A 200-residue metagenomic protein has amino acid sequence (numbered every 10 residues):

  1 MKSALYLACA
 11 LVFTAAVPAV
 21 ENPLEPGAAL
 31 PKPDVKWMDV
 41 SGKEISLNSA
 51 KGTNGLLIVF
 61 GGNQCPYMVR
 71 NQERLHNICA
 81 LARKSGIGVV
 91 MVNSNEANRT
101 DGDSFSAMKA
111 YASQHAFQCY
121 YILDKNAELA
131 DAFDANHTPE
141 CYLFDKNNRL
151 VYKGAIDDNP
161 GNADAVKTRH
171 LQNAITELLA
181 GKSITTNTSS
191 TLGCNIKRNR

Functional and structural regions predicted by a protein language model:
A4-T14: Sec-dependent N-terminal signal peptides
P18-N48: N-terminal "domain-start" segment that seeds a small globular fold
S46-V69, I175: Short active-site neighborhood of thiol/selenol oxidoreductases, capturing the structured segment around
T53-L56, K84-V89, A116-Y120, K146-N147: Loop/turn elements at helix/coil->beta-strand transitions in domains of secreted/extracellular proteins
G62-N71, C141, C194-R200: Short, thiol/selenol-centered motifs that function as redox-active sites or metal-ligating centers
V69-Q114, K125-A132: Structural microenvironment flanking redox-active thiols in thiol-disulfide oxidoreductases
K109-D145, L150-V151: Short, internal strand/loop/helix patches that form the active-site neighborhood or redox-interaction surface
L143-R200: Thiol-/selenol-based redox modules, centered on thioredoxin-like and closely related oxidoreductase domains
